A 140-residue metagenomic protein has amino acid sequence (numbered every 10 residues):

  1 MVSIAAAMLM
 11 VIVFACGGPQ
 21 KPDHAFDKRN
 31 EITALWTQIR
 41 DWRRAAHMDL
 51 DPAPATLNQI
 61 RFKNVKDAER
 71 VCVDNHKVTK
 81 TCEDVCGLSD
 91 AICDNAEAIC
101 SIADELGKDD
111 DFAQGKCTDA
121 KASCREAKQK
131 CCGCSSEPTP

Functional and structural regions predicted by a protein language model:
M1-A6: Bacterial N-terminal signal peptides that target proteins for export
L9: Active-site microenvironment for binding and transforming phosphate-containing groups
I12-A15: C-terminal motif of bacterial Sec signal peptides marking the signal peptidase cleavage site
G17-R70: Immediate post-signal-peptide N-terminus of mature secreted/exported proteins
M48, P52, R70-G115, D119-A122 (+3 more regions): Surface-exposed, polar/charged faces of alpha-helical domains in mature secreted/periplasmic/lumenal proteins
